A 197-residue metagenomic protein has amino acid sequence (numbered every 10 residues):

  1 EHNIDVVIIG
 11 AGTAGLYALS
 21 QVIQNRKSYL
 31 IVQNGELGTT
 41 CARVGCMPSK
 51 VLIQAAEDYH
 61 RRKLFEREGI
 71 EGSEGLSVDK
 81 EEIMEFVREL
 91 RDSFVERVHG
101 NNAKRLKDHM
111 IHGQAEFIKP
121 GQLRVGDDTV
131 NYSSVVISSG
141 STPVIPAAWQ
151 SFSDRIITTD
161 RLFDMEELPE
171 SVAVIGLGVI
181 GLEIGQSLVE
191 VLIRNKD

Functional and structural regions predicted by a protein language model:
E1-A14, L168-G178: Beta1/beta-strand and adjacent pyrophosphate-binding region of the FAD-binding site in flavoprotein oxidoreductases
E1-I4, Q21-K27, V32-E170, V191: Glycine-rich flavin
G12-A18, V22: N-terminal glycine-/charge-rich "phosphate-binding" loop or analogous flexible N-terminal tail
T13-A14, L37, I180, I184: Hydrophobic/small residue at the entry helix of a nucleotide-binding pocket
Y17, I145-A147, E183-I184, L188: Glycine/Thr-rich phosphate-binding loops of Rossmann-like dinucleotide-binding domains
E166-D197: Rossmann-like NAD(P)H-binding beta-loop-alpha module
